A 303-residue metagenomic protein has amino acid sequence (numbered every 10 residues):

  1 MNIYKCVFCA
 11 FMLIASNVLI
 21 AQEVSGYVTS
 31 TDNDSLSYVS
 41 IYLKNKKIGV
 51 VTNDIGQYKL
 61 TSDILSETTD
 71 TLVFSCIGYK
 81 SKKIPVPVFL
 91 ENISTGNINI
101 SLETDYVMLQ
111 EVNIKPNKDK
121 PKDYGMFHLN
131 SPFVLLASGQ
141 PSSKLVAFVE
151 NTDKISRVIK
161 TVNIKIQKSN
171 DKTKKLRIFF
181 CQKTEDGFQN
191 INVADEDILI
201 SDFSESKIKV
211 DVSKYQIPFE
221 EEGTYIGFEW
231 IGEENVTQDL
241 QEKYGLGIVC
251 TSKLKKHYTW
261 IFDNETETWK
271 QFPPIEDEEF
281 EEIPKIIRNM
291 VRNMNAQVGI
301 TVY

Functional and structural regions predicted by a protein language model:
Q22-S37: Structural motif
V39-L43, G56, L72, I114 (+1 more regions): Hydrophobic beta-strand segments
K47-Q57: Short, acidic Ser/Thr/Gly-rich low-complexity loop/linker segments typical of extracellular and cell-surface proteins
K59-T69, Q216-E220: Short Pro-Gly-centered beta-turn/loop motif in secreted/extracellular proteins
T71-P85: A short, solvent-exposed loop/turn motif at the edges and junctions of modular extracellular/periplasmic domains
L90-P116: Extracellular beta-sheet/turn segments enriched in Thr/Pro/Gly and aliphatic residues
M108-K183, E229-Y303: Beta-sheet-rich sandwich/jelly-roll-like modules and their strand-loop junctions
K175-C250: Aromatic- and Gly/Pro-enriched, solvent-exposed loop/edge beta-strand patches characteristic of beta-rich domains
